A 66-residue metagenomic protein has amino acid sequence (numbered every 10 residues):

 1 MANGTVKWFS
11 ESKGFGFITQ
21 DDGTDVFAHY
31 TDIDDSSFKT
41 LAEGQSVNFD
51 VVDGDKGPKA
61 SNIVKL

Functional and structural regions predicted by a protein language model:
M1, V47-D50, V64-K65: Intrinsically disordered, low-complexity repeat tracts enriched in Gly/Pro/Ser/Thr and acidic residues, frequently
M1-F9: Structural detector for short beta-strands of small beta-barrel domains
W8, Q20, D32, N62-K65: A residue-level detector for short acidic-glycine micro-motifs
W8-S12, I33, G54: Loop/turn elements at beta-strand to alpha-helix junctions within RNA-recognition modules
K13-I18: Short aromatic-glycine-enriched beta-strand elements
D25-S37: Beta-strand/loop nucleic-acid-binding surfaces
S36-N48: Short nucleic-acid-contacting surface segments enriched for D/E, G, S/T with interspersed K/R
V52-L66: OB-fold/S1-family single-stranded nucleic acid-binding modules
